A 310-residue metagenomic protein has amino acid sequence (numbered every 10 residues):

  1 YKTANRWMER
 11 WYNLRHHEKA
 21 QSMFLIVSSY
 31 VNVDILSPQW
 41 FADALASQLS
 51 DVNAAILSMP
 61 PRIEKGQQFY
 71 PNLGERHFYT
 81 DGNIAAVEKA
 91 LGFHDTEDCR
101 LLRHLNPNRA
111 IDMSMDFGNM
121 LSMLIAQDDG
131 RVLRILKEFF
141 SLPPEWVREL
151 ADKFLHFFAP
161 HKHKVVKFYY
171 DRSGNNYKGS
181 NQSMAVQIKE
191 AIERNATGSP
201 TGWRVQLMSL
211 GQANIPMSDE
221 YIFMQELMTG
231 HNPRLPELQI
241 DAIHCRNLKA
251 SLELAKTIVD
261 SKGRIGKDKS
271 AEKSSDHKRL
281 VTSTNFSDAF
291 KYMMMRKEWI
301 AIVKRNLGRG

Functional and structural regions predicted by a protein language model:
Y1-W40: ASCE P-loop NTPase helicase motor core
V27, I56-S58, D116, F168 (+2 more regions): A residue-level signal for conserved active-site and pocket-lining positions in enzyme catalytic cores
Y30-M113: ATPase catalytic-site recognition across NTP-hydrolyzing enzymes
Q68-F69, G74, F78-N83, M294-G310: Acidic two-metal-ion nuclease catalytic site recognized across multiple nuclease folds, prominently DnaQ/RNase D-T
D112-M123: Short acidic, Gly/Ser-rich segments with clustered Asp/Glu that frequently serve as metal-coordination loops in enzyme
L121-Q127, K291: Short beta-strand scaffold segments in enzyme catalytic cores
V132-S275, E298-A301, G308: Mg2+-dependent endonuclease catalytic cores in nucleic-acid-processing enzymes, primarily RNase H-like
L254, S287-R296: Short, hydrophobic/amphipathic alpha-helical patches that form generic packing surfaces within helical domains
